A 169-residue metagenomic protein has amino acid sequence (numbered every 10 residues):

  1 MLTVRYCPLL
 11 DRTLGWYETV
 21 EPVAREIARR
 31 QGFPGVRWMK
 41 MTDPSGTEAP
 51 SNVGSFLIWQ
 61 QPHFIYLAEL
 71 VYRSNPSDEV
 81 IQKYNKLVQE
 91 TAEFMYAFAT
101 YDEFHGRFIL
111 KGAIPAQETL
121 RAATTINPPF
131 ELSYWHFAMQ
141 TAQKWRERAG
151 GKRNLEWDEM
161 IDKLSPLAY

Functional and structural regions predicted by a protein language model:
M1-V36: Carboxylate/His-rich catalytic cores and anion/metal-binding grooves
L9-P22, E79-M95, A149-L167: Extended, well-ordered alpha-helical scaffold segments
F33-Q82, E93-E159: The feature captures the catalytic groove of carbohydrate-active enzymes
